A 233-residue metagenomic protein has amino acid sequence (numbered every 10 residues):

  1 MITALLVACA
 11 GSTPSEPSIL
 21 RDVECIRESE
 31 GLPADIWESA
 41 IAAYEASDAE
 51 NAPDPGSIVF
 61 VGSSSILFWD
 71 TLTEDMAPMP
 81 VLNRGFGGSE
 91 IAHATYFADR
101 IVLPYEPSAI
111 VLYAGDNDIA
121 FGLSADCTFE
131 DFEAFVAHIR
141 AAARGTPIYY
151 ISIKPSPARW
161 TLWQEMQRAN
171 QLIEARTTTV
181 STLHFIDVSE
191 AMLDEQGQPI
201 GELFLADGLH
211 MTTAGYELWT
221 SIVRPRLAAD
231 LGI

Functional and structural regions predicted by a protein language model:
M1-A8: Bacterial N-terminal signal peptides
A10-T13: Bacterial signal peptide processing site
E24-A134, P157-Q167, Q171: Conserved SGNH/GDSL esterase-like catalytic core that processes O-acyl groups on lipids and polysaccharides
D99, L103, G115, A137-R144 (+5 more regions): Sec-exported extracytoplasmic/periplasmic mature domains
Y113, I151-S152: Alpha/beta-hydrolase-fold catalytic nucleophile elbow
F129-I151, R168, L172-L183: Charged, glycine-enriched surface loops/patches that mediate electrostatic binding to polyanionic ligands
P157-I233: Catalytic His-Asp segment of secreted/periplasmic serine-dependent ester chemistry enzymes
